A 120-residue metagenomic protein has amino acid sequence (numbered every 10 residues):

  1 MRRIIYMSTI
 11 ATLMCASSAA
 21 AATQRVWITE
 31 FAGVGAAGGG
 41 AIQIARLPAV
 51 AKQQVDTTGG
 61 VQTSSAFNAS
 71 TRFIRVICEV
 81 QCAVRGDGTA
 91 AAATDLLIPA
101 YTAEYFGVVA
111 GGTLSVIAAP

Functional and structural regions predicted by a protein language model:
M1-S8: Bacterial N-terminal signal peptides that target proteins for export
S8-A16: Bacterial N-terminal signal peptides
S17-A22: Sec/Tat signal peptide C-region and signal peptidase I cleavage site
T23-A36: Short N-terminal segments immediately surrounding and downstream of signal-peptide cleavage
A36-S70: Surface-exposed ligand/attachment interfaces on beta-rich extracellular proteins
T57-S64, A92-V109: Short, solvent-exposed S/T- and G/P-enriched segments that are highly enriched in secreted/extracellular and lumenal
T71-I74, E104-A119: Noncatalytic modules at the cell exterior or secretory-pathway interfaces, chiefly beta-strand-rich lectin/adhesion
I77-T94: Short, surface-exposed beta-strand/strand-loop-strand elements in extracellular ectodomains
